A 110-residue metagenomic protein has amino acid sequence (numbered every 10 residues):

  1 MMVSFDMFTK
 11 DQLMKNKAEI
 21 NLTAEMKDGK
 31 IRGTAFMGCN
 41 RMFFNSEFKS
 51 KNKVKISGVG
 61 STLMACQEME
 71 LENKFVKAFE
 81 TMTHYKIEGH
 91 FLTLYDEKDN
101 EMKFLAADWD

Functional and structural regions predicted by a protein language model:
M1-D110: Lipid interaction determinants
